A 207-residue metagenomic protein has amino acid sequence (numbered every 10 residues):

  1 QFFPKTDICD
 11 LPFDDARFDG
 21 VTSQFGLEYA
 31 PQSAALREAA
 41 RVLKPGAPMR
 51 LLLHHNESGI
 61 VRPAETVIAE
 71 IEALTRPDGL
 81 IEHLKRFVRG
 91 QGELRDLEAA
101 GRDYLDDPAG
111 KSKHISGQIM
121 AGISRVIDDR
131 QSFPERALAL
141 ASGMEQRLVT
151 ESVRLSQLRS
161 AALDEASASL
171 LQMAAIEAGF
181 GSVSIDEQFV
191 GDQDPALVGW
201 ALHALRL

Functional and structural regions predicted by a protein language model:
F3-K5, S184-D186: General small-molecule cofactor/ligand-binding pocket signal
P4-V21: A short acidic, Gly/Pro-enriched loop at the edge of an enzyme's catalytic core that lines a small-molecule cofactor
D19-S33: A short SAM/SAH-binding and catalytic strip from SAM-dependent methyltransferases
S33-P48: A short glycine-rich, Lys/Arg-flanked "PGG" loop and its adjoining helix->strand segment in the class I
P48-H83, I115-S116, R125, D129-R136: Conserved class I S-adenosyl-L-methionine
L84-K85, S160-G179: Short alpha-helix
R86-A161: SAM-dependent methyltransferase
A178-G181, E187-L207: Core SAM-dependent methyltransferase catalytic element
